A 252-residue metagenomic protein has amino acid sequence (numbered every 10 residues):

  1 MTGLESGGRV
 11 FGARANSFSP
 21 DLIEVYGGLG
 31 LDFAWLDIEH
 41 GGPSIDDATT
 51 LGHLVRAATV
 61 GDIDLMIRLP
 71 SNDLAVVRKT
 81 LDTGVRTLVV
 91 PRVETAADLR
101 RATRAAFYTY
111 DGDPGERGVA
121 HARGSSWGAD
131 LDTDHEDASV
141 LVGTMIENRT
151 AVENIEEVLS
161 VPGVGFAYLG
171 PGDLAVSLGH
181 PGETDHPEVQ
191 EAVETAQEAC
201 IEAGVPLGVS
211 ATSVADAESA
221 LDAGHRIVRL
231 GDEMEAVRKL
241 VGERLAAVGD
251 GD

Functional and structural regions predicted by a protein language model:
M1-D252: Expand to "…catalyze enediolate/carbanion chemistry for C-C bond making/breaking, isomerization, decarboxylation
